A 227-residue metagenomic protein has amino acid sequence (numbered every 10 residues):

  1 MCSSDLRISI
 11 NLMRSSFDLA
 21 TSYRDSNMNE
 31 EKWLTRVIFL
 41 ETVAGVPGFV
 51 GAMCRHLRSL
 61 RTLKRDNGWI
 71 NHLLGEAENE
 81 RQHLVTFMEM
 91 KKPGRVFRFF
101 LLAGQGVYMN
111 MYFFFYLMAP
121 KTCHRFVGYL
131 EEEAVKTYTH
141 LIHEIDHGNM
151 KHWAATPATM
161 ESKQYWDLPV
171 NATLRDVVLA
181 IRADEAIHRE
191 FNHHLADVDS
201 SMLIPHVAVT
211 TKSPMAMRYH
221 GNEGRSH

Functional and structural regions predicted by a protein language model:
M1-H227: Non-heme di-metal
